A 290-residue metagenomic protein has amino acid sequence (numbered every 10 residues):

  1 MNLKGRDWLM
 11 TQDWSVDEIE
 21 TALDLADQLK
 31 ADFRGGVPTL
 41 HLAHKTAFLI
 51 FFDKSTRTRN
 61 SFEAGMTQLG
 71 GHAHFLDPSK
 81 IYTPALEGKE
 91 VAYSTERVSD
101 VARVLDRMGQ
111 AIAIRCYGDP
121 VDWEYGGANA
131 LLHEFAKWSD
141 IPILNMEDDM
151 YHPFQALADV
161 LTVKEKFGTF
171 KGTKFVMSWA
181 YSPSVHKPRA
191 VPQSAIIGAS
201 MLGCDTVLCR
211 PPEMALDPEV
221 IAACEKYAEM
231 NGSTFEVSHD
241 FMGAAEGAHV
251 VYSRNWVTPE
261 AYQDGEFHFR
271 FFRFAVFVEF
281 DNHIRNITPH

Functional and structural regions predicted by a protein language model:
M1-N60, A64, Y151: Positively charged, low-complexity intrinsically disordered leader regions
L40-K164: Phosphate/diphosphate ligand-binding glycine-rich loop within oxidoreductases
F52-G70, K164-S253: Glycine-rich phosphate/diphosphate-binding loop of Rossmann-like nucleotide-binding domains
G88-Y93, D122-W123, S184, E229-S233 (+1 more regions): Short, flexible loop segments at the rims of nucleotide/cofactor-binding pockets, characterized by
E96, A128-N129, R189-S194, H268-E279: Charged helix-capping and loop-helix junction motifs
Y117-D119, S182, N255-E260: Short glycine-rich anion-binding loops that position phosphate/pyrophosphate groups of nucleotides and phosphorylated
S139-I141, C204, I284-H290: A short helix->loop->beta-strand "cap" motif at the edges of active sites that frequently abuts
E225-H290: Rossmann-like adenosine-cofactor binding region
